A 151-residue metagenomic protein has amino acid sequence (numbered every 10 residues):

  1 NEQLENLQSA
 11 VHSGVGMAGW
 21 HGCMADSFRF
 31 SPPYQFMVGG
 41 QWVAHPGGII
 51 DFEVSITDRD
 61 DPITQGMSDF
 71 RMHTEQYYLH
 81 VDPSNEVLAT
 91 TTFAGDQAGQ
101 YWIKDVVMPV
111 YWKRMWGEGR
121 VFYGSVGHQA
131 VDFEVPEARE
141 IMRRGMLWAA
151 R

Functional and structural regions predicted by a protein language model:
N1, A10, T90-T92, M108 (+1 more regions): Proteins with a high burden of low-complexity, intrinsically disordered sequence enriched in S/T/G/P/A and R, requiring
N1-G66: A glycine-rich, often tryptophan-bearing local segment used as a flexible ligand/cofactor-contacting loop or short
V11, G16-G19, E86-T90, V121-S125: Structural recognition of the beta-strand scaffold that forms the well-ordered cores of secreted hydrolase catalytic
M17, C23-S27, F93-G95, H128-V131: Solvent-exposed loop/turn segments at secondary-structure junctions within structured extracellular/periplasmic domains
Y34-G40, F70-M72, Y78-E86, G127 (+1 more regions): Oxidoreductase and adenylate-handling cofactor-binding alpha/beta cores
G40-G117: Catalytic beta-strand/loop cores that center a nucleophilic Ser/Cys/Thr and support acyl-enzyme chemistry
G95-Q97, Y101-V110, M115-R151: Extracellular ligand-binding/catalytic regions of CAZymes and related secreted enzymes and adhesion modules
